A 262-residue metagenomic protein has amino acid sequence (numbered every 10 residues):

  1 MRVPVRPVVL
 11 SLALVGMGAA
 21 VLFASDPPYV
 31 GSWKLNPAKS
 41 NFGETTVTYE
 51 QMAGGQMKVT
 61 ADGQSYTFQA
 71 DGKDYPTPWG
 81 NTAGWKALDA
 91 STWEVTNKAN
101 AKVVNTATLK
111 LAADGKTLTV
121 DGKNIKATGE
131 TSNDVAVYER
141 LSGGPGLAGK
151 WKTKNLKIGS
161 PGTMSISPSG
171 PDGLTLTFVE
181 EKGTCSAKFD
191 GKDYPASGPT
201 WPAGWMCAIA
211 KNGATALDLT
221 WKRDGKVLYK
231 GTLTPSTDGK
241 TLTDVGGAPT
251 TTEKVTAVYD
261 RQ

Functional and structural regions predicted by a protein language model:
M1-L12: Bacterial N-terminal signal peptides that target proteins for export
S11, V21-L22: Cleavable N-terminal signal peptides
A24-Q262: Hydrophobic small-molecule pocket/channel-lining residues, especially in calycin-type beta-barrels
